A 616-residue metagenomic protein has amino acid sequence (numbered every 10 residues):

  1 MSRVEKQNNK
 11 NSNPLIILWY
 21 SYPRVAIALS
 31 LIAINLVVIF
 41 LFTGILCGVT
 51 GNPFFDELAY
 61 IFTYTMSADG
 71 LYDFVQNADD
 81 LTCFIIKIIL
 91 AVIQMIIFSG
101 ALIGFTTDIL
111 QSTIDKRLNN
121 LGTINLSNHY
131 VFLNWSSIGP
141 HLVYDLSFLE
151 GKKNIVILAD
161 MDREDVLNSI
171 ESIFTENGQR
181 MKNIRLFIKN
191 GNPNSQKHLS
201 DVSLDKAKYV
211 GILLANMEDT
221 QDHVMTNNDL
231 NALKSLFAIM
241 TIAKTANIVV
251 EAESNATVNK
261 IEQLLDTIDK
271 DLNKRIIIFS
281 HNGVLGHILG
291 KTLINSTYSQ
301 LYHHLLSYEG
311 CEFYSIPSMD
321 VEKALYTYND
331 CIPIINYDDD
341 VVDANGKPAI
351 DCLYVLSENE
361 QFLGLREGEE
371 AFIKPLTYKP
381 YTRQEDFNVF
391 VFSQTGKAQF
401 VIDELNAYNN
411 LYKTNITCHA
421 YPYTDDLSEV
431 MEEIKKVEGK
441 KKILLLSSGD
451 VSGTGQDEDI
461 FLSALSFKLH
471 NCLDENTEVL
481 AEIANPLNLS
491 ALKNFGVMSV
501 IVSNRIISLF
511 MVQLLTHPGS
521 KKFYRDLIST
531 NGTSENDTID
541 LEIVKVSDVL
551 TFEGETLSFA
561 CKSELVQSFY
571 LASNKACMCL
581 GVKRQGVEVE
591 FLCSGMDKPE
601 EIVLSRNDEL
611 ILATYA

Functional and structural regions predicted by a protein language model:
M1-A616: Cytosolic regulatory regions of ion transport systems
